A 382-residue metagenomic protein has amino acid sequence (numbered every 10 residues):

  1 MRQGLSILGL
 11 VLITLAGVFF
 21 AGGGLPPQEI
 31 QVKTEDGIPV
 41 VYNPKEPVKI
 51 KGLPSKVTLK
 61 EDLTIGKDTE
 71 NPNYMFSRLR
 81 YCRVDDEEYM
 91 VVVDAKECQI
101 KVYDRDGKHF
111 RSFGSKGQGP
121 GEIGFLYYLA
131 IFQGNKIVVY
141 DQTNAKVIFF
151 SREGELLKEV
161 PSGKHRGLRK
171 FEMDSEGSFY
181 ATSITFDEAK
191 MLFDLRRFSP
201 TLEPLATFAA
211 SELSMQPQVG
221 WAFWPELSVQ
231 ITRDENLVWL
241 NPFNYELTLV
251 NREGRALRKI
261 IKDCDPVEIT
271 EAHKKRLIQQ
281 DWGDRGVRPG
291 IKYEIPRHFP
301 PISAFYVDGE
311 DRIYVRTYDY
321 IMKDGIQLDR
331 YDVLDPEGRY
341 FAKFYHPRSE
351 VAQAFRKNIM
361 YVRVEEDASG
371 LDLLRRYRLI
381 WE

Functional and structural regions predicted by a protein language model:
M1-I7: Positively charged n-region of N-terminal signal peptides that target proteins for export
S6, F19-E382: Eukaryotic scaffold repeat domains enriched in small/polar residues
G9-V18: Bacterial N-terminal signal peptides
